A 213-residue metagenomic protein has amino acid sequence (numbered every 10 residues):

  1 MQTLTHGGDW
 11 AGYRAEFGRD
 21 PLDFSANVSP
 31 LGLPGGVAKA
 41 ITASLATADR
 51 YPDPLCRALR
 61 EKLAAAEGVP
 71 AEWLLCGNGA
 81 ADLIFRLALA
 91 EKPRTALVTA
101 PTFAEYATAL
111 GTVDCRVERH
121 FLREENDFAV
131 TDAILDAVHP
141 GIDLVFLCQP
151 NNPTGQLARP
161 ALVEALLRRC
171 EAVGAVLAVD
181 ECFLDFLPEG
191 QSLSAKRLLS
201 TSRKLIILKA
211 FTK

Functional and structural regions predicted by a protein language model:
M1-R50, G141: N-terminal "arm"/small-domain region of PLP-dependent enzymes with the aminotransferase-like
L22, L75, T95-L97: Conserved beta-strand elements of the Class I
N27-P30, A80-A81, F103, Q149-P153 (+2 more regions): Short glycine-rich anion-binding loops that position phosphate/pyrophosphate groups of nucleotides and phosphorylated
P52, A64-R86: Short loop-beta-helix segment that forms the pyridoxal 5′-phosphate
L63, L110, C170: Short hydrophobic alpha-helical segments of the AMP-binding
G79-L89, P93, V179-F183, L187-P188: Glycine/small-residue-rich loop that forms an oxyanion/phosphate-binding "nest" at active or ligand-binding sites
L89-L147: PLP-dependent aminotransferase-like
F128-G141, P153-L177, E181-T212: Active-site pre-lysine segment of PLP-dependent enzymes
